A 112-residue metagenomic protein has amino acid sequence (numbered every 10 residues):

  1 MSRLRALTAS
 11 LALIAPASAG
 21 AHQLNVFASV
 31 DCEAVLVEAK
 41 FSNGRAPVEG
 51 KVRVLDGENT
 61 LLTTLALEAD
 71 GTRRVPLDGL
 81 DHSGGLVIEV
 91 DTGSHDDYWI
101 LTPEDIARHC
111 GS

Functional and structural regions predicted by a protein language model:
M1-T8: Bacterial N-terminal signal peptides that target proteins for export
I14-S18: N-terminal signal peptide c-region/cleavage motif recognized by signal peptidases
A19-L36, K40, E58-N59, I100-S112: Beta-strand-rich domain onsets/edges
Q23, A34, P47-K51, G85-V87: Exposed beta-strand and adjacent loop surfaces of beta-rich binding modules that mediate intermolecular recognition
S42-V48, D81: A short beta-turn/strand-edge loop motif at beta-sheet boundaries
K51-T64: Short amphipathic beta-strand segments in non-cytosolic proteins
T63-L77: Glycine-centered loop-to-beta-strand initiation motif
H82-D96: Short, aromatic- and glycine-rich surface loops/edge beta-strands on solvent-exposed regions
